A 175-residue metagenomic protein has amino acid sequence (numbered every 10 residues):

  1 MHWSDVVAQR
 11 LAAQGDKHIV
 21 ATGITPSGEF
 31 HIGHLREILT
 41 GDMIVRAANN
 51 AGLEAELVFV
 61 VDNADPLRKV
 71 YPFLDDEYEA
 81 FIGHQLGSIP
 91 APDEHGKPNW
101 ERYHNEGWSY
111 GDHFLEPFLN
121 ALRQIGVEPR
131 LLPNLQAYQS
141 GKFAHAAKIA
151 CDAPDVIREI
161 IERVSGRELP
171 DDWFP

Functional and structural regions predicted by a protein language model:
M1-I32, M43-F59, G83, N120 (+2 more regions): Non-catalytic terminal extensions that flank enzyme cores
G28-E29, A64-R68, Q139-K142: Short catalytic/ligand-binding loop motif for oxyanion handling, primarily in non-cytosolic enzymes, centered on
I32-L35, V70: Short, solvent-exposed loop/turn segments at secondary-structure boundaries
I38-G41: Short catalytic helix/loop segments, enriched in acidic residues and glycine and frequently bearing histidine
V58-L67, L135: Short, solvent-exposed turn/loop segments enriched in Gly/Ser/Thr/Pro and often Arg
A64-G83, A146-A147: Charged, often glycine-rich, active-site loop that binds/positions anionic groups
E77-F114, F118-A121, I125: A glycine-rich helix N-cap at a beta->alpha junction
R123-P175: Active-site cores that bind ATP or allylic diphosphates and position pyrophosphate for catalysis
